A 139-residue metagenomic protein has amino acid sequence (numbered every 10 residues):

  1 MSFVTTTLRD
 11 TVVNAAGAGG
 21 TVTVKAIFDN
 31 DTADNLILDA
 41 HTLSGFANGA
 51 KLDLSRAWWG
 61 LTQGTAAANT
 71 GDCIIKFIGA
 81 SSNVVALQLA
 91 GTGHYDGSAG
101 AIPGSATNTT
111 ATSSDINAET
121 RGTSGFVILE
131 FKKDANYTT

Functional and structural regions predicted by a protein language model:
M1-F28: Short, intrinsically disordered N-terminal pre-domain segments
A18, N48, D53, T110-T112 (+1 more regions): Repetitive beta-strand solenoid architecture
V24, L52-L54, C73-I75, S114-A118 (+1 more regions): Hydrophobic beta-strand residues in large extracellular and virion-surface proteins
D31-G49, A66-D72: Surface-exposed ligand/attachment interfaces on beta-rich extracellular proteins
K51-Q63: A short beta-strand element within beta-rich, extracytoplasmic domains of secreted/secretory-pathway proteins
Q63-L89: Short, surface-exposed beta-strand/strand-loop-strand elements in extracellular ectodomains
N83-G104: An anionic, turn-rich surface loop/hairpin at beta-sheet edges that serves as a generic interaction/coordination patch
A101-E130, D134-N136: Noncatalytic modules at the cell exterior or secretory-pathway interfaces, chiefly beta-strand-rich lectin/adhesion
